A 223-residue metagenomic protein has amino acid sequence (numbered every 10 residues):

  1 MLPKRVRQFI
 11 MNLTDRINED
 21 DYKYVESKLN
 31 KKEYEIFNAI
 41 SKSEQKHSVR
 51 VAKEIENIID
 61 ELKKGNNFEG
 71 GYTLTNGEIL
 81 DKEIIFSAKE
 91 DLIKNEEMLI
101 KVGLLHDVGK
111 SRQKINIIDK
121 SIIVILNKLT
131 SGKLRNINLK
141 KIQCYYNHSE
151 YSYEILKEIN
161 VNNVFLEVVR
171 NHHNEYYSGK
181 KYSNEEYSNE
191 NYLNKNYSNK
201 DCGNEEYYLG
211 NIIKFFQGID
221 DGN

Functional and structural regions predicted by a protein language model:
L2, V25, Y34-G65, G71-E78 (+2 more regions): Divalent metal-dependent catalytic cores for phosphoryl transfer on phosphate-bearing substrates
F9-M11, N136: Mixed-charge, polar/low-complexity N-terminal
N12-R16, D20, L129, H148: Long, charged alpha-helical interface segments
D15-Y34: Short alpha-helical hairpin
Y182-C202: Long, intrinsically disordered low-complexity tandem-repeat segments
